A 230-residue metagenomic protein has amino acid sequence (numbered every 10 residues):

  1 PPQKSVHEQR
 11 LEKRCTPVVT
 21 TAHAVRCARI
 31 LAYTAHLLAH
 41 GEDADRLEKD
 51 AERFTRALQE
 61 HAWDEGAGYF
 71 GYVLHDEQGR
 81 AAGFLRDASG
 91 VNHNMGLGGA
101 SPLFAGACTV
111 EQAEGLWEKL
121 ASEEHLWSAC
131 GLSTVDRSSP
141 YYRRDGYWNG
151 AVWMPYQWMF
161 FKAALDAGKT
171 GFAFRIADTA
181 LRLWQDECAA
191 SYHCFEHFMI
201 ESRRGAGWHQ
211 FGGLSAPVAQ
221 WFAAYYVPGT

Functional and structural regions predicted by a protein language model:
P1-T16, Q78-A88, S138-G146, F198-R204: Acidic/His metal-coordination segments adjacent to aromatic residues that form catalytic metal sites in metalloenzymes
P1-V18, K49-R53, Q59-G71, W117-V135 (+2 more regions): Active-site acid/base region of carbohydrate-active enzymes
C15-R26, H93-G98, W148-M159, H209-P217: Aromatic- and histidine-enriched alpha-helix N-cap/loop-to-helix transition segments that scaffold the rims
H23-E114, A177-G213: Catalytic cores of carbohydrate-active enzymes
R26-L37, F104, W158-D166, Q220-A224: Short glycine/serine- and small hydrophobic-enriched flexible loop segments
A113, W117, Q157-W158: A general structural signal for well-ordered alpha-helical packing
E118-S128, Y142, G146, K162-T230: Non-catalytic C-terminal accessory modules of carbohydrate-active enzymes
W127-Q157: Generic long, charged, amphipathic alpha-helical segments
